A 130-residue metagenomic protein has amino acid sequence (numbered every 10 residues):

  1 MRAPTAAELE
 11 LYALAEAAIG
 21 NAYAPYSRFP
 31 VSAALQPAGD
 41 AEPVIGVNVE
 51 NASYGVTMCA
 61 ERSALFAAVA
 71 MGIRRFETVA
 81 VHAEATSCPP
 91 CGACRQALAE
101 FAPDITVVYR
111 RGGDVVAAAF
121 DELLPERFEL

Functional and structural regions predicted by a protein language model:
M1-A24, V44, M71-L130: C-terminal binding/interaction regions
A15-A18, A60, A64: Stable alpha-helical structural segments in soluble proteins, enriched in small hydrophobic residues
Y26-R28, M58: Short glycine/proline-enriched turns and hinge-like loops at secondary-structure junctions
R28-P37: Short beta-strand scaffold segments in enzyme catalytic cores
Q36-A38, N48-V49: Histidine- and/or cysteine-centered catalytic micro-motif in compact active-site loops
V47-R62: Compact, glycine-rich, soluble single-domain proteins
A67: Active-site nucleotide-sugar/metal-binding loop of Leloir-type enzymes
